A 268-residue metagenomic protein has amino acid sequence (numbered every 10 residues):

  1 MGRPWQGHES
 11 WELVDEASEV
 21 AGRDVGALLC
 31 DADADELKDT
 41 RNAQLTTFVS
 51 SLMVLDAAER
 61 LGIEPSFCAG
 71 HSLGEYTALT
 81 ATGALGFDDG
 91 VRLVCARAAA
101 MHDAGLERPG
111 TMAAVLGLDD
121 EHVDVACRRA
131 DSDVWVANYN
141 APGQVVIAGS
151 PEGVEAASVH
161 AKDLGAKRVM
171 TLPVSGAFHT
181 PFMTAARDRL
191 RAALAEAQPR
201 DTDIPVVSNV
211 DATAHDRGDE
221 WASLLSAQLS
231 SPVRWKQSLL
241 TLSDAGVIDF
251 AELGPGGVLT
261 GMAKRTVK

Functional and structural regions predicted by a protein language model:
M1-V123, R168, L172, D249-V267: FabD-like malonyl-/acyl-CoA
G2, R41, L61, P151 (+2 more regions): Conserved strand-to-helix beginnings and helix N-cap segments that scaffold or border functional pockets
W11, E19-V25, T82-P232: Alpha/beta catalytic cores of group-transfer enzymes, especially the acyltransferase/condensing modules of polyketide
T46-M53, A227-W235: A short, flexible low-complexity segment enriched in Lys/Arg and Gly/Pro that occurs in N-terminal basic tails
E59, K162, S243-G246: Non-catalytic positions within long, well-ordered alpha-helices that form the structural scaffold/packing of enzyme
H179, R189, R234-T266: Conserved catalytic block of serine-dependent lipid acyl chemistry
